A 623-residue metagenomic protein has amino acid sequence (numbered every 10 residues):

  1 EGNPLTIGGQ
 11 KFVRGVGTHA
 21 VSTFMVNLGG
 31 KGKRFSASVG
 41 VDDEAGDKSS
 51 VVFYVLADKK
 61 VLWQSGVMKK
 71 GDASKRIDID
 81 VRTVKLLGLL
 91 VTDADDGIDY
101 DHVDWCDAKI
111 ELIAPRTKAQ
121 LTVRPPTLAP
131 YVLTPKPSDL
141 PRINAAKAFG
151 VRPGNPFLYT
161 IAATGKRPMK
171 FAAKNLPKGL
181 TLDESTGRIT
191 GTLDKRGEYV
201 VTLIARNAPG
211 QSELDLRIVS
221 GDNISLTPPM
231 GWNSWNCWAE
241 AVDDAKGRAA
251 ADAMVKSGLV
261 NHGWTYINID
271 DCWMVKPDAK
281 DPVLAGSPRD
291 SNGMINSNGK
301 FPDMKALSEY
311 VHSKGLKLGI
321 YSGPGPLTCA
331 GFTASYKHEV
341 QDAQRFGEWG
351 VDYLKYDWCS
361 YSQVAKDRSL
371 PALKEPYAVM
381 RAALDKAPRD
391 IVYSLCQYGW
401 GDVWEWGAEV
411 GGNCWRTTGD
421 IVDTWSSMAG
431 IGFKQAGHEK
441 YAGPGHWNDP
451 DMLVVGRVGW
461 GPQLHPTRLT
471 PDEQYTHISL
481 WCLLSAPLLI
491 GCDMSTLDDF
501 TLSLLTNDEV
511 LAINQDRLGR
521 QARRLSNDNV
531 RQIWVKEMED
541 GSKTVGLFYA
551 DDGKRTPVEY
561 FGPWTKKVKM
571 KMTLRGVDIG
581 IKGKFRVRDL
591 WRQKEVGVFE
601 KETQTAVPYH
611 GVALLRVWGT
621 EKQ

Functional and structural regions predicted by a protein language model:
E1-Y131: Gly-Asp-aromatic-enriched flexible segments
P126, P141-K166: Solvent-exposed, low-complexity, repeat-rich "mucin-like" stalks and linkers
I161, G197-P209: A short beta-strand micro-motif common to beta-rich folds, especially ectodomain repeats
K178-K195: Strand-loop-strand motifs at the edges of beta-sheets in extracellular beta-sandwich domains
N236, A250, M254-S369: Aromatic-lined carbohydrate-binding/catalytic grooves of carbohydrate-active enzymes
Q341, V392-D493, N514: Glycan-recognition surfaces
Y475, W481-L484, L489-G491, N527-I581 (+1 more regions): Carbohydrate-binding surface patches
G597-Q623: C-terminal beta-strand-rich structural cap/linker in extracellular carbohydrate-active enzymes
